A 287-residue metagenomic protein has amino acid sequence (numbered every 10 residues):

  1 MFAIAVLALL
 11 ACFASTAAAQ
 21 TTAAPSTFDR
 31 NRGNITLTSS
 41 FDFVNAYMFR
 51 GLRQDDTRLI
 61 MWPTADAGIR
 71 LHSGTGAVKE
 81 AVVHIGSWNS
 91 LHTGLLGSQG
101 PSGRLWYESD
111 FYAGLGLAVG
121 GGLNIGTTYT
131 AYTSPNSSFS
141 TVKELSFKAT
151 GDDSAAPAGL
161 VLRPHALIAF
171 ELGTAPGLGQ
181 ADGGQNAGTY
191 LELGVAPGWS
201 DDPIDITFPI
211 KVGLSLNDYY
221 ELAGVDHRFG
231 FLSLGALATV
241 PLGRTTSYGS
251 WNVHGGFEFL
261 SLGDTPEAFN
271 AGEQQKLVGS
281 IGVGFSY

Functional and structural regions predicted by a protein language model:
A19-S73, V78-Q99: Short glycine/proline- and aromatic-enriched beta-strand/turn motifs that initiate or cap beta-hairpins
T22-T36, R70-H84, A118-N124, S137-F139 (+3 more regions): Short loop/turn motifs that connect adjacent beta-strands in outer-membrane beta-barrel proteins
G33-I35, T57-P63, L105-S109, F139-L145 (+4 more regions): Residues that define the transmembrane beta-barrel architecture of outer-membrane proteins
L37-F41, P63, G76-S87, F111 (+8 more regions): Transmembrane beta-strands of outer-membrane beta-barrel proteins
F43-F49, I69-L71, S87-L95, L117 (+8 more regions): Transmembrane beta-strands of outer-membrane beta-barrel pores
F49-D56, L95-R104, S137-K143, A175-Q185 (+3 more regions): Outer-membrane beta-barrel translocator domains and adjoining extracellular loop/strand segments of Gram-negative
S73-T141, T265: Surface-exposed loop and membrane-interface regions of Gram-negative outer-membrane beta-barrel proteins
F208, L234-Y287: Predominantly the C-terminal beta-signal and adjacent terminal strand-loop region of outer-membrane beta-barrel
